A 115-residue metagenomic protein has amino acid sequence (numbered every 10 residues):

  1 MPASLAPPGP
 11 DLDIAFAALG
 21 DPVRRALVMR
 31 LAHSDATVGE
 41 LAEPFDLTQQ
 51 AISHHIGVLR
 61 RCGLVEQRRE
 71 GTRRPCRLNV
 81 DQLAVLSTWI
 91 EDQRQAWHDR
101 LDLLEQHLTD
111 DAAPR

Functional and structural regions predicted by a protein language model:
M1-D11, M29, A84-R115: Amphipathic alpha-helical dimerization/coiled-coil segments that flank or bridge DNA-binding/regulatory modules
P2, P10-Q50, R74-A84, T88: N-terminal helix-turn-helix DNA-binding core of bacterial DNA-binding proteins
E43, H54, R60-R61: Alpha-helical residues within the helix-turn-helix
Q49-Q50, H55, Q67: Glutamine-centric residue-chemistry signal
R60-R77: Beta-hairpin "wing" of winged helix-turn-helix
